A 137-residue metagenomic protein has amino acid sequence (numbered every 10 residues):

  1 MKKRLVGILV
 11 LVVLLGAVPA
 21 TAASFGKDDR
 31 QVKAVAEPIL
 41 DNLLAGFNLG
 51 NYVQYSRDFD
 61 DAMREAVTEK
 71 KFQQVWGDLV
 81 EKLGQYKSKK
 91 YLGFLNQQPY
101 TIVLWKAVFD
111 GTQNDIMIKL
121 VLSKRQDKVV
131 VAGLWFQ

Functional and structural regions predicted by a protein language model:
M1-I8: Bacterial N-terminal signal peptides that target proteins for export
I8-A17: Bacterial N-terminal signal peptides
V12, N42-A45, A62: Short, flexible active-site loop motifs that bind/organize anionic cofactors or intermediates
P19-L49: Short, low-complexity N-terminal intrinsically disordered segments enriched in polar/charged residues
E37-P38, V53-Y100: Short solvent-exposed beta->alpha transition segments
D41, R64, A132: Localized chelating/binding microdomains that coordinate divalent metal ions or stabilize phosphate-bearing
G93-Q137: Exposed beta-sheet edge and beta->alpha loop/turn motif
